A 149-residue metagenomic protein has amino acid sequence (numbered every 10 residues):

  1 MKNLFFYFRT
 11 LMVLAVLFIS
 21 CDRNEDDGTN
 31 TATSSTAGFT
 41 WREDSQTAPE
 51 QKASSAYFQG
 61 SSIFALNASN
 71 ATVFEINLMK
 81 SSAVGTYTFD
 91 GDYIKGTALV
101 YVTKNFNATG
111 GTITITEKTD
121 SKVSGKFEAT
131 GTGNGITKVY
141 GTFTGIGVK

Functional and structural regions predicted by a protein language model:
M1-C21: Sec-dependent bacterial lipoprotein signal peptides
K2-N3, T47, K122-S124, G147-K149: Solvent-exposed, well-ordered amphipathic alpha-helical segments that flank/support binding or catalytic loops
F6, L11, G28, P49-K52: Generic signature of intrinsically disordered, low-complexity, basic-rich segments and short cationic peptides
Y7, V16, N30-T33, I94 (+1 more regions): Low-complexity intrinsically disordered segments
L17-S45: Bacterial Sec-dependent N-terminal signal peptides
G28, K126-K149: Edge beta-strand at a domain terminus
S35-D120: Surface-exposed helix/loop patches within compact recognition domains
